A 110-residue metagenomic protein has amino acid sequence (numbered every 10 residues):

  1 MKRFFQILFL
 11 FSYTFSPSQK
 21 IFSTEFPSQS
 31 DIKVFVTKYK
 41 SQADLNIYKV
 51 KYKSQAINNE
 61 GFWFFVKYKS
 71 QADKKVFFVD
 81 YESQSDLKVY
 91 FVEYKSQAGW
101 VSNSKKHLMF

Functional and structural regions predicted by a protein language model:
R3-Y13: Sec-dependent N-terminal signal peptides
P17-F110: Repetitive, compositionally biased segments used for assembly/scaffolding
